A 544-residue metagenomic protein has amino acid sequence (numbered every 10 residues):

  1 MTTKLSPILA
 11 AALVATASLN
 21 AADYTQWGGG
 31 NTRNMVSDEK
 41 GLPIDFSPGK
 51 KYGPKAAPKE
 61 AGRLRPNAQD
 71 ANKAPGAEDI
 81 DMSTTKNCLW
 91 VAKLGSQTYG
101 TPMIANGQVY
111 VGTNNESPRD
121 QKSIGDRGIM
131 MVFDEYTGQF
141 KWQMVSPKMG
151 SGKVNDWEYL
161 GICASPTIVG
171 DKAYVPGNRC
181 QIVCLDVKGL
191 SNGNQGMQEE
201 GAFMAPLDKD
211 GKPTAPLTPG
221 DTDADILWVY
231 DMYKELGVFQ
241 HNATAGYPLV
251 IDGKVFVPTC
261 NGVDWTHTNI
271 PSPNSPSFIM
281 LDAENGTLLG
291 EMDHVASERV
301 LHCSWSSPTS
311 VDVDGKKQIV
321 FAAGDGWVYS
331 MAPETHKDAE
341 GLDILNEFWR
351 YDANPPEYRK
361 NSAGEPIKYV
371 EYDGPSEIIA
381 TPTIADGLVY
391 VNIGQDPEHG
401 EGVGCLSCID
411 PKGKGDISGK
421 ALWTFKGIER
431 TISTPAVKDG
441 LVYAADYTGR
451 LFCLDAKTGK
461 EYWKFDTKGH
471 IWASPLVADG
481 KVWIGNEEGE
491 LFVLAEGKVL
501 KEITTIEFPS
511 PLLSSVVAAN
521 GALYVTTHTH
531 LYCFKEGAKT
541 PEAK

Functional and structural regions predicted by a protein language model:
M1-I8: Bacterial N-terminal signal peptides that target proteins for export
A11-N20: Hydrophobic h-region of N-terminal signal peptides that target proteins for export in Gram-negative bacteria
N20-K544: Noncatalytic, solvent-exposed loop/strand surfaces of beta-propeller-type extracellular/periplasmic domains
